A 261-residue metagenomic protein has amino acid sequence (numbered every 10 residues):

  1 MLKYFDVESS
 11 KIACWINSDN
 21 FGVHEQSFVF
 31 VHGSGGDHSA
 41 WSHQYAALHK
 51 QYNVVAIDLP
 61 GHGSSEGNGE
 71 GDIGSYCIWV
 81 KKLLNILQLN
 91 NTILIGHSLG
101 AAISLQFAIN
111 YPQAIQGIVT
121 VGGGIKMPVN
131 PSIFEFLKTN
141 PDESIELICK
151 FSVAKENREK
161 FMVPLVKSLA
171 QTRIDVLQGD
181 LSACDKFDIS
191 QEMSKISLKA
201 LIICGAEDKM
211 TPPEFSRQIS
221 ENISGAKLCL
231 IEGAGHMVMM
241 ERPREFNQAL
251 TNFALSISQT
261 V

Functional and structural regions predicted by a protein language model:
S10-E66: Conserved HGGG/HGGXW glycine-rich cap/lid loop of the alpha/beta-hydrolase fold
H32-S34, T92, G96-S98, G205: Conserved alpha/beta-hydrolase "nucleophile elbow" surrounding the catalytic nucleophile
S75-N91: Conserved acidic catalytic loop of the alpha/beta-hydrolase fold
N90-M127: Conserved hydrolase catalytic core segment
E135-S197: Conserved alpha/beta-hydrolase catalytic His-Asp/Glu region
I196, I202-C204, D208: Short beta-strand/loop motif that positions the catalytic acidic residue of the alpha/beta-hydrolase fold
L198, P213-S220: Short alpha-helix in the alpha/beta-hydrolase fold that links the catalytic acid
A226, G233-V261: Catalytic active-site module of serine/aspartate enzymes centered on a nucleophile-bearing elbow/loop
